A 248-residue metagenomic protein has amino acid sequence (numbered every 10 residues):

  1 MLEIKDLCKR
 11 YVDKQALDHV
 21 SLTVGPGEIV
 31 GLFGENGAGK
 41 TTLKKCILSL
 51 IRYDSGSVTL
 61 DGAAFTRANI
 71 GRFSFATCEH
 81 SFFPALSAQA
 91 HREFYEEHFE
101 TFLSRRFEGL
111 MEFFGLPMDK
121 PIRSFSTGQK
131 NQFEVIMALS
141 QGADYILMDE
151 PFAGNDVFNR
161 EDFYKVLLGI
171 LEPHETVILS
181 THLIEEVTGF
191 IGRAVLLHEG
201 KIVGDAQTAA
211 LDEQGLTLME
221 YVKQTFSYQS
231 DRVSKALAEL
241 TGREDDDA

Functional and structural regions predicted by a protein language model:
F33-E35: The feature captures the beta-strand-to-loop junction immediately N-terminal to the Walker
L48: Helix-to-loop junction immediately C-terminal to a conserved catalytic motif
G56-G71: Conserved ABC transporter NBD signature motif
C78-F133: ABC-family P-loop ATPase nucleotide-binding domains
I146-E150: Catalytic Walker B motif of ABC-type/P-loop ATPase nucleotide-binding domains
A209-A248: ABC ATPase nucleotide-binding domains
